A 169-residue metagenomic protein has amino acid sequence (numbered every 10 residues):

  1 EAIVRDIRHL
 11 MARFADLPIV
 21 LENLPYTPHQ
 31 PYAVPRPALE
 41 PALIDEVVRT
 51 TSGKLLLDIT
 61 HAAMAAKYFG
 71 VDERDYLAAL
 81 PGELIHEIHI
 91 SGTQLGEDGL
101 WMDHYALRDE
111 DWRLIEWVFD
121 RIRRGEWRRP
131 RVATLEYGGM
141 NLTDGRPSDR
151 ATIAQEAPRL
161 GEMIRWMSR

Functional and structural regions predicted by a protein language model:
E1-K54, M64, A151-T152: Active-site acidic/histidine proton-transfer and metal-coordination neighborhood in alpha/beta enzyme cores
R5-A12, L39-E46, T50, D75 (+4 more regions): Alpha-helical scaffolding segments of alpha/beta enzyme cores, especially the outer helices of TIM-barrel or partial
R8-P18, R49-L56, G82, R124-W127 (+1 more regions): Secondary-structure boundary elements
I19-E22, L55-L57, H86-I90, R131-E136: Hydrophobic faces of well-ordered beta-strands that scaffold small-molecule active sites in alpha/beta enzyme cores
P25, H61, G139: Short, glycine/acidic-enriched loop or turn micro-motifs at the edges of active sites
V34, A38-I90: Aromatic-anchored, glycine/proline-accented short structural segments that stabilize local strand-turns or short
A65-P130, G138, D144-P147: Gly/Pro-rich active-site loop or hairpin
D144-R169: C-terminal helical cap(s) of enzyme catalytic domains, especially alpha/beta-barrels
